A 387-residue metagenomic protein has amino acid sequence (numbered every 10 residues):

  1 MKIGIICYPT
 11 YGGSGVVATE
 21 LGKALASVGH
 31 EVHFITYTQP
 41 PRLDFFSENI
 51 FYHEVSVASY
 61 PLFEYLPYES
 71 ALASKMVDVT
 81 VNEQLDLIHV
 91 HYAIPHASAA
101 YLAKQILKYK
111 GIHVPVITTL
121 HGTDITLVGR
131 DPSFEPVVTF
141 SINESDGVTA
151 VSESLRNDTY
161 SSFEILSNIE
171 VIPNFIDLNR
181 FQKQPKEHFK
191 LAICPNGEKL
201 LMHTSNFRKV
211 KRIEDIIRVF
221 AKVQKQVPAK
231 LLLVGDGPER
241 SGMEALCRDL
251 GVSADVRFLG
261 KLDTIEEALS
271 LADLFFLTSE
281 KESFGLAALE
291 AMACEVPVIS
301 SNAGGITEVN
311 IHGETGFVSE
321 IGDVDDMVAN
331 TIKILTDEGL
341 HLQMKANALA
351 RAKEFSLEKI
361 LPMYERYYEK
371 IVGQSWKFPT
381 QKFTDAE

Functional and structural regions predicted by a protein language model:
C7-Y11, K23-Y68: N-terminal strand-loop element at the rim of the active site of nucleotide-sugar-dependent glycosyltransferases
S154, F175: Carbohydrate-associated surface elements
Q182-P195, L340: A short helix/loop element that forms part of the nucleotide-sugar donor recognition site in Leloir-type
C194-F220: Conserved donor-binding/catalytic core segment of Leloir-type glycosyltransferases
K261, E280: Aromatic "clamp/platform" in nucleotide-sugar-dependent glycosyltransferases that forms part of the donor/acceptor
P297-S300, N310: Short hydrophobic beta-strand element within catalytic cores of glycosyltransferases and related nucleotide-activated
H312-G313, F317-V324, K333-E338: Conserved acidic donor-binding segment of nucleotide-sugar-dependent glycosyltransferases
D326, K333, L340-E354, M363-R366: A short, well-ordered alpha-helix in the C-terminal region of glycosyltransferases
